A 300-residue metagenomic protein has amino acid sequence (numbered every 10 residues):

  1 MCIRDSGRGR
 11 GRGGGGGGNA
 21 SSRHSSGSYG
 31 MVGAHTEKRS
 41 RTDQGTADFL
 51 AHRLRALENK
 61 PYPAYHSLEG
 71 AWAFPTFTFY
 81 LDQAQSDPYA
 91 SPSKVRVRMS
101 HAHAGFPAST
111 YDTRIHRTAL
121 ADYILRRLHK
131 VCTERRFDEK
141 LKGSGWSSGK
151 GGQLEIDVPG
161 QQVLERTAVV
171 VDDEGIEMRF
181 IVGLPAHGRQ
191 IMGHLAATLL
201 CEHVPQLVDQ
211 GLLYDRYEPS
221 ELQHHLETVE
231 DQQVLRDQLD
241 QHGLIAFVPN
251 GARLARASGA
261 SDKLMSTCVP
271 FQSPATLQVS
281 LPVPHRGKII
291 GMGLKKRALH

Functional and structural regions predicted by a protein language model:
R4-G243, L254: N-terminal accessory targeting/assembly segments
R166, V234, L244, T276-S280 (+1 more regions): Short, acidic/polar N-cap/turn motifs at the starts of alpha helices
G183-P185, P284, R297: Short strand-loop junctions, especially beta-strand C-caps/beta-turns that link beta-sheets to coils or alpha-helices
A252-R253, L299: Short acidic/polar capping segments at secondary-structure boundaries
L254-I290: N-terminal pre-Walker A segment at the start of P-loop NTPase domains
I289-H300: Glycine-rich phosphate-binding P-loop
